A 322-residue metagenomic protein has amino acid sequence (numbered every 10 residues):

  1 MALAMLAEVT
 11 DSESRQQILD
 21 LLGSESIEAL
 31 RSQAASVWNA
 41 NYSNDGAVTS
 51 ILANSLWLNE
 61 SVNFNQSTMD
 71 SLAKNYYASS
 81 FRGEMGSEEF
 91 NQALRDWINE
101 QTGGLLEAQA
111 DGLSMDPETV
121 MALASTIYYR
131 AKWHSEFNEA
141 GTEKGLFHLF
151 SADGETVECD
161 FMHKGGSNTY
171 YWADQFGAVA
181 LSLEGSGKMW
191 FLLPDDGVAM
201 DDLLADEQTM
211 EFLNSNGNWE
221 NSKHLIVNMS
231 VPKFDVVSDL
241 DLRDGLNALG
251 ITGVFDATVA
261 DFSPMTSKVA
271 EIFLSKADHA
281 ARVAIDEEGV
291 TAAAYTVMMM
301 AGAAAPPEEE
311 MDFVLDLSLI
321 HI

Functional and structural regions predicted by a protein language model:
M1, E13-Q17, A73-S80: Acidic/histidine-rich, surface-exposed loop or edge segments in extracytoplasmic proteins
M1-E8, A122-T126: Contiguous, well-ordered alpha-helical segments that form the cores/surfaces of helical PPI scaffolds
M1-M5, S14-Q16, N63, S67: Terminal targeting/pro-maturation regions of precursor/exported proteins
L6-A40, F147-S151: Active-site-surrounding "flap" and adjacent substrate/cofactor-binding loops of secreted or lumenal enzymes, prototyped
I18-L22, F137-L146, M200-E211: Short Gly/aromatic-enriched secondary-structure transition segments
Q33-G197, W219-E310: Non-catalytic, conformational "gating/processing" segments within enzyme and secreted inhibitor domains
D312-L317: Short loop/turn motifs at secondary-structure junctions and domain boundaries
I320-I322: Conserved small/polar residues in nucleotide/adenosyl-binding loops
